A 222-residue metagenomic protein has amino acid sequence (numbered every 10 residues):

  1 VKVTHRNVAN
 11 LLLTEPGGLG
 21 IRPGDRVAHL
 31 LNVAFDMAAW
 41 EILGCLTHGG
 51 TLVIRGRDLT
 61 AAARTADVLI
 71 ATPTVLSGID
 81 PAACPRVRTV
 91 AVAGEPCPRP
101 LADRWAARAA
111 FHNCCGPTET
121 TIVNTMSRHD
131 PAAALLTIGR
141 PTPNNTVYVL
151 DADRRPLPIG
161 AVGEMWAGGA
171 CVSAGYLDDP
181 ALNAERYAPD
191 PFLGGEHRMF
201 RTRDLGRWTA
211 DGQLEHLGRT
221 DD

Functional and structural regions predicted by a protein language model:
V1-R26, F35-D67: Conserved AMP-binding/adenylation subdomain of ANL enzymes
V8, A110-N113, R128-D222: AMP-dependent adenylate-forming
I21, L31-F35, T118, G169: Conserved AMP-binding
R22-P23, V27-H29, A39, A83-R86 (+2 more regions): His-Asp-centered acyl/peptidyl-transfer active-site segments
D25-R26, G50, D67, E95 (+3 more regions): Surface-exposed loop/turn positions
T47-G50, I70, D80-T137, T146: Gly/Ser/Thr-rich phosphate-binding loop
D58-L59, V75-L76, C97, V172: Alpha-helix capping/helix-boundary segments
